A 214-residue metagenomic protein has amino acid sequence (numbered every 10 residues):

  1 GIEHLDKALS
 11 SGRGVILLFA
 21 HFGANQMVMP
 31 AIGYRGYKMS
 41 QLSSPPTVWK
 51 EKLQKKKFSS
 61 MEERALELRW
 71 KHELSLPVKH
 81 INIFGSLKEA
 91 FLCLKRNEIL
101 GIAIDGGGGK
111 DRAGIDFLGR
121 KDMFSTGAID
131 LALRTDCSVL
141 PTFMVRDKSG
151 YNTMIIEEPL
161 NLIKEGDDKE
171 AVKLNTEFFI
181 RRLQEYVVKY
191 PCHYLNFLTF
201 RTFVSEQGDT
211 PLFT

Functional and structural regions predicted by a protein language model:
G1-S11: N-terminal signal-anchor transmembrane helix
L5-D6, M29-P30, R69-E73, A90-F91 (+2 more regions): Short amphipathic alpha-helical segments and helix-helix/interface helices
G12-R13, E98: Short, high-confidence coil segments that cap the C-terminus of an alpha-helix and link into the following beta-strand
R13-I83: Catalytic core of membrane glycerolipid acyltransferases/transacylases, capturing the structured, soluble-facing
Y34-K38, L42, K79-T214: Non-catalytic C-terminal accessory region of glycerolipid acyltransferases and related lyso-lipid remodeling enzymes
